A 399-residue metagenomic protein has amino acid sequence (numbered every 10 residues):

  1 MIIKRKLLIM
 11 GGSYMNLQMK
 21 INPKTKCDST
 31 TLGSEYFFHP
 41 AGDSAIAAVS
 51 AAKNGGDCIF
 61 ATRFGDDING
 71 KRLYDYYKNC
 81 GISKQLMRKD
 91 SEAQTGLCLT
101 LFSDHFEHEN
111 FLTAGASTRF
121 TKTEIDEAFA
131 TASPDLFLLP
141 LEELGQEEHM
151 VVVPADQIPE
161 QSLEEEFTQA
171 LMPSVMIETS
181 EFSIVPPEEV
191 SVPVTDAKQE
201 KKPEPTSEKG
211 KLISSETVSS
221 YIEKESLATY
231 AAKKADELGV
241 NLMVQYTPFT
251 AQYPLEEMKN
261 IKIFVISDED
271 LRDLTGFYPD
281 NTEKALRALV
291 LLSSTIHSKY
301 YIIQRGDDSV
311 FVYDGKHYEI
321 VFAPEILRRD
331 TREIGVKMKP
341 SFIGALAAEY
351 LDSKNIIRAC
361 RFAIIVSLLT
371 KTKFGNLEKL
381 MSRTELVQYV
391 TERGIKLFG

Functional and structural regions predicted by a protein language model:
I2-S13, Y76-K89, L101-I320, P324-L327 (+4 more regions): Ribokinase/PfkB-type carbohydrate-kinase core domain
R5-K6, C27-L97, G115, E188 (+1 more regions): Substrate-binding N-lobe of the ribokinase-like
N16-K20: Short N-terminal binding/cap micro-motifs at the start of the first secondary-structure element
T31-A41, A323-K337: Short pre-catalytic strand/loop immediately N-terminal to key active-site residues, enriched for Gly-Thr
A48-S50, G56, R272-T275, D330-I356 (+1 more regions): Short, small-residue alpha-helix embedded
C80, E349, T370: Short alpha-helical functional segments enriched in proximate histidine and acidic residues
A359: Conformational-control "hinges and anchors"
L369-E378: Short arginine-rich
